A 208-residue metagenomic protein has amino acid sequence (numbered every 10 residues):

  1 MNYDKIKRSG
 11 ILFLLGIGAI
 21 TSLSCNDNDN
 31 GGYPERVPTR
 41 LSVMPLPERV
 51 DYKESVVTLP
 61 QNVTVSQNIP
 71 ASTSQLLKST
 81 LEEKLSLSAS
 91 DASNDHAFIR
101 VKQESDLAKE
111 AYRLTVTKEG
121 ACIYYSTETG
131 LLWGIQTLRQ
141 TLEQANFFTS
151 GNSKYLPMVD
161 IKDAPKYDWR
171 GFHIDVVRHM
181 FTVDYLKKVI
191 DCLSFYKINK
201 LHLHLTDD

Functional and structural regions predicted by a protein language model:
M1-I11: Bacterial N-terminal signal peptides that target proteins for export
I11, L15-A19: Hydrophobic helical h-region of N-terminal Sec-dependent signal peptides in bacterial secretory/periplasmic proteins
I20-S24: C-terminal motif of bacterial Sec signal peptides marking the signal peptidase cleavage site
C25-R170: Acidic, contiguous N-terminal accessory segments
Y125, R170-V183: The substrate-binding groove and active-site-proximal loops of carbohydrate-active enzymes, especially glycoside
R170, I190, H202-H204: Catalytic alpha/beta active-site cores
F181-L193: Short, acidic/polar
Y196-D208: Aromatic-lined carbohydrate-binding/catalytic grooves of carbohydrate-active enzymes
